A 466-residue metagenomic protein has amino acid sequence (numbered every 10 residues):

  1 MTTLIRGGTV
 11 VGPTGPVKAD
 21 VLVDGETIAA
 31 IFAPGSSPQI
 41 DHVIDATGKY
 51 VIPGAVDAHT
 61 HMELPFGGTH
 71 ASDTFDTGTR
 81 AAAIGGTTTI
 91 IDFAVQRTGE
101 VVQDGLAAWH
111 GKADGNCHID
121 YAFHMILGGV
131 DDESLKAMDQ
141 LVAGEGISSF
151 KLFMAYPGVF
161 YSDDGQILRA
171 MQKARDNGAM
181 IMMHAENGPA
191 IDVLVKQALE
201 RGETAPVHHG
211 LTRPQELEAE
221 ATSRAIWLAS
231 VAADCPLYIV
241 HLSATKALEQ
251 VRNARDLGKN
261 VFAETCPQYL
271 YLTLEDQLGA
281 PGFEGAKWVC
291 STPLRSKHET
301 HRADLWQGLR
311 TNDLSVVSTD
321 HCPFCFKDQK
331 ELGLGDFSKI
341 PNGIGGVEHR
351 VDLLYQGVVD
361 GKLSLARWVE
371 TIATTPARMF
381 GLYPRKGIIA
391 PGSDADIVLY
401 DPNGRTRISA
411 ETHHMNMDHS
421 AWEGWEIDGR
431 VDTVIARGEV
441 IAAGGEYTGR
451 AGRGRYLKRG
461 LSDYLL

Functional and structural regions predicted by a protein language model:
M1-P53: Histidine-rich, glycine-flanked metal-binding segment
G8, E26, G48, H59 (+15 more regions): Divalent metal-coordination and catalytic microenvironments
A46-N116, E133: Metal-associated gating/positioning segment near the N- to mid-region
T87-I91, C117-A122, L228-L237, D360: Short, surface-exposed connector motifs at secondary-structure boundaries
Q103-I119, R169-M183: Alpha-helix-loop-beta-strand connector modules within alpha/beta enzyme cores
E133-V317, G333: Histidine/acidic residue-rich metal-binding segments in metalloenzymes
T204-D234, S315-V317, P323-N403: His/Asp/Glu-enriched, well-ordered alpha-helical/loop segment that forms or immediately abuts the divalent-metal
E331-D336, N342, P391-L457: C-terminal cap of metal-dependent C-N hydrolases
